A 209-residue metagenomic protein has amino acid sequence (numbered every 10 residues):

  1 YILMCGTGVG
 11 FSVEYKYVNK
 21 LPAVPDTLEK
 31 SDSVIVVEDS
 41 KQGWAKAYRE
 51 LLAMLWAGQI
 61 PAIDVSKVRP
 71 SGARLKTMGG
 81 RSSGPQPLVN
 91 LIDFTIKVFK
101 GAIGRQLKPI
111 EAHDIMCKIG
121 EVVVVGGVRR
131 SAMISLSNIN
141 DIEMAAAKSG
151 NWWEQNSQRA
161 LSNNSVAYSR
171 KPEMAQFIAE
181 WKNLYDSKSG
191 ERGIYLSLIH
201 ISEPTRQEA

Functional and structural regions predicted by a protein language model:
Y1-L52, W56-Q59, P70: Long, structured ligand/cofactor-binding scaffold of large enzymes
I2-C5, A47-L55, L91-A102, I115-K118 (+3 more regions): Generic, well-ordered alpha-helical scaffold segments in large soluble proteins
G43-A47, Q86-N90, F94, I110 (+3 more regions): Generic recognition of stable, solvent-exposed alpha-helical segments in well-folded globular domains
Q59-I63, A102-I115, G126-S135: Flexible, glycine/charged-enriched surface loops at secondary-structure junctions
V65-A73, C117, N140: Short, conserved phosphate-binding/catalytic loop or strand-edge motifs used in phosphoryl-/nucleotidyl-transfer
P70-Q106: A structural-propensity feature for long, helix-poor, extended segments
Q86, K97-V98, K118, V122-L198: Conserved, charged catalytic cores of large soluble enzymes
H200-A209: Single conserved hydrophobic/aromatic residue that forms the stacking wall/gate of nucleotide- or nucleobase-binding
